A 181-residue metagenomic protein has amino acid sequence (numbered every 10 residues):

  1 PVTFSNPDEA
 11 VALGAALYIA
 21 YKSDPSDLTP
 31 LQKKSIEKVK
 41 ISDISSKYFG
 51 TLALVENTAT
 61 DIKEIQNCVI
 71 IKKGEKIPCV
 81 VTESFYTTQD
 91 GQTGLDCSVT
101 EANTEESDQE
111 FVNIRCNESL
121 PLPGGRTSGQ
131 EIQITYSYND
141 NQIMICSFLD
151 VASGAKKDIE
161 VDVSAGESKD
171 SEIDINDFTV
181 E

Functional and structural regions predicted by a protein language model:
P1, K22-S26: Secondary-structure transition/capping motifs at alpha-helix termini and the adjoining loop/turn into the next element
P1-A16: Conserved phosphate-binding/catalytic loops in two-lobed NTP-binding clefts
I19, D27-E181: Acidic low-complexity intrinsically disordered segments
